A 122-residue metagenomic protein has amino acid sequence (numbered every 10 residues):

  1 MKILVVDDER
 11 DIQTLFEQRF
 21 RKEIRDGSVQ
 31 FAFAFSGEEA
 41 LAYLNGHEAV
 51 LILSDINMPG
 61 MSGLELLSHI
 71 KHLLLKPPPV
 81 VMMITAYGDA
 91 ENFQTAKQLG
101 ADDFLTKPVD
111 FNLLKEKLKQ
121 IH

Functional and structural regions predicted by a protein language model:
D7, D55, T85: Active-site residues of response regulator receiver
R10-A32: Two-component/phosphorelay signaling modules centered on CheY-like receiver
F33-A42, G63: Helix N-cap/capping motif at the beta->alpha junctions
H47-L53: Active-site beta3 strand of CheY-like receiver
M58: Receiver (REC) domain active-site loop signature in two-component systems and cognate sites in sensor histidine kinases
E65, G88-D103, L113-E116: Alpha4 helix (beta4-alpha4-beta5 surface) of REC/receiver domains from two-component response regulators
P78-G88: A short, hydrophobic beta-strand element within the central beta-sheet of small alpha/beta folds
K107: A Lys-centered signature of the CheY-like receiver
